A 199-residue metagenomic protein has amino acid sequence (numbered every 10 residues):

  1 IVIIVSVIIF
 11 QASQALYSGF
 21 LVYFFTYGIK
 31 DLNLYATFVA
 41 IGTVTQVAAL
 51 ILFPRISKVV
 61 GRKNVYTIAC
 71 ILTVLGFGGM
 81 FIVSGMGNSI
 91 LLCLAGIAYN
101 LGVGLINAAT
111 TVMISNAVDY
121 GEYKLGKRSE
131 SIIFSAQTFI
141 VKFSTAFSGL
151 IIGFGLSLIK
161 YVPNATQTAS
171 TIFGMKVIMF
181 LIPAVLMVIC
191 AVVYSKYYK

Functional and structural regions predicted by a protein language model:
I1-K199: Membrane-embedded alpha-helical bundles of multi-pass transporters/translocases, especially carrier/permease families
